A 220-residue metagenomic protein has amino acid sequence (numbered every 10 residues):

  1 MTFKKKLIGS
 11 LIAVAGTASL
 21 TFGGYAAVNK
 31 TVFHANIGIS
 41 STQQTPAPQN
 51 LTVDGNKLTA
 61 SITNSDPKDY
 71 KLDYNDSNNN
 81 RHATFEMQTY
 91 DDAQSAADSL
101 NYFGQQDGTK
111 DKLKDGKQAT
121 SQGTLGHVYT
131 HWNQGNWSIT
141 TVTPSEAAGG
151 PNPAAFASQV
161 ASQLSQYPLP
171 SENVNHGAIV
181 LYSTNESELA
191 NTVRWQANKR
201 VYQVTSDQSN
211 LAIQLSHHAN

Functional and structural regions predicted by a protein language model:
M1-N29: Sec-dependent N-terminal signal peptides of Gram-positive bacterial secreted proteins and lipoproteins
N29-R194: Short, solvent-exposed recognition patches
T184-N220: Extracytoplasmic/luminal low-complexity segments enriched in Pro/Gly and acidic/polar residues that act as flexible
